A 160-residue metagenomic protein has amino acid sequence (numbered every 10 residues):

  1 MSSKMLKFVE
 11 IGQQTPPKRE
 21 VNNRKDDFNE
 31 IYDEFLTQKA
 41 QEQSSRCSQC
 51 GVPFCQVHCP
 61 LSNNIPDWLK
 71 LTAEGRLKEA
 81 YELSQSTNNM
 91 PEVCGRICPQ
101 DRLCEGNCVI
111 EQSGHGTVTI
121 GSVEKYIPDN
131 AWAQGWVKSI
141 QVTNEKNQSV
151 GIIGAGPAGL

Functional and structural regions predicted by a protein language model:
M1-S149: Ferredoxin-type iron-sulfur electron-transfer modules and their immediate structural context
E42, G159-L160: Gly/lys/ser-thr-rich phosphate-binding loops in alpha/beta enzymes that coordinate phosphoanhydride or phosphate groups
I153-A158: Glycine-rich Rossmann-fold phosphate-binding loop(s) that bind the pyrophosphate of adenine dinucleotide cofactors
